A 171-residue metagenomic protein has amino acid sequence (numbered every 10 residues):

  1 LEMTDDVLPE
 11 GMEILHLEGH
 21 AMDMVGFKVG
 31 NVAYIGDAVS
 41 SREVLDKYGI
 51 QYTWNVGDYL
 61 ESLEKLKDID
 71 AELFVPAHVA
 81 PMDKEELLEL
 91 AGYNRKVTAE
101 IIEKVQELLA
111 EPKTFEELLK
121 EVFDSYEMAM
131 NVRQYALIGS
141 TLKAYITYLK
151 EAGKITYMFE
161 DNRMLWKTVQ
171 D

Functional and structural regions predicted by a protein language model:
L1, L66-D70, K154: A structural motif corresponding to the C-terminal end of an alpha-helix and its immediate exit/capping segment
L1-L8: Active-site HxH/HxHxD metal-binding segment of metal-dependent hydrolases
P9, V29-N31, D161: Residue-level signal for tight coil/turn positions that link beta-strands
E13-E18, M22-I102: Metallo-beta-lactamase
E107-D171: C-terminal regulatory/interaction regions
